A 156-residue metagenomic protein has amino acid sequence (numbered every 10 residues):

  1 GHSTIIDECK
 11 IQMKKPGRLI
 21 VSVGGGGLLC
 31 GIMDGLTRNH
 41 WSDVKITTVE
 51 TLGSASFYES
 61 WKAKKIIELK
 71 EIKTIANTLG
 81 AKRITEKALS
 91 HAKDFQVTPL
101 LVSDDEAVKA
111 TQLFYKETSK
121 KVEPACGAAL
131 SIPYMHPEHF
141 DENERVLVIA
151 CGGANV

Functional and structural regions predicted by a protein language model:
G1-D94, D141-V156: Glycine-rich phosphate/pyrophosphate-binding loop at beta-loop-alpha junctions
H2-I5, M13-K15, T85-N143: Active-site-adjacent helical/loop segments in soluble small-molecule enzymes
